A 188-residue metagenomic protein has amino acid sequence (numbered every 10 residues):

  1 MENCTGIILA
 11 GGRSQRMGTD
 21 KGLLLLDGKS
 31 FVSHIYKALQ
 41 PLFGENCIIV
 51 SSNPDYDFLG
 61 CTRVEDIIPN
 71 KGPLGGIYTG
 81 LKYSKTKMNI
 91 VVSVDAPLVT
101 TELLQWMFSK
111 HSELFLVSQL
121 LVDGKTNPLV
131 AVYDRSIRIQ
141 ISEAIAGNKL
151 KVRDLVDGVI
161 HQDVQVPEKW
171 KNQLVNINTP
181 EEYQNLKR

Functional and structural regions predicted by a protein language model:
M1-K149, D157-K171, P180-E181, K187: Nucleotide and nucleotide-moiety/phosphate-recognizing core
